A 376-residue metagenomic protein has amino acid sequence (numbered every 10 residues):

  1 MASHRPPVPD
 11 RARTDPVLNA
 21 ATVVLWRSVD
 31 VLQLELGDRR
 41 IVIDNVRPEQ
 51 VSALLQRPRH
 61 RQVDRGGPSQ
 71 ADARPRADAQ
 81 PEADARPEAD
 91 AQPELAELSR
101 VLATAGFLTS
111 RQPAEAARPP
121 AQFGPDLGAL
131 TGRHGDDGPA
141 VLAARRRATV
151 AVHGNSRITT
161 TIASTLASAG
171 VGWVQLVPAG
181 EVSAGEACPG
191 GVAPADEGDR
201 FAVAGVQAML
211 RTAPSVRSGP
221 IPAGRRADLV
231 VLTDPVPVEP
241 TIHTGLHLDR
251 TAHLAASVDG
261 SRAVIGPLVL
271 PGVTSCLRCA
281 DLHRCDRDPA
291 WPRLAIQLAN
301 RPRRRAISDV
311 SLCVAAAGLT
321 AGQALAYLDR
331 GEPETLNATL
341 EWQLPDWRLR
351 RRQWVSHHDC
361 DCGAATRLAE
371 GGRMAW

Functional and structural regions predicted by a protein language model:
M1-W376: Adenine nucleotide-associated cytosolic modules
